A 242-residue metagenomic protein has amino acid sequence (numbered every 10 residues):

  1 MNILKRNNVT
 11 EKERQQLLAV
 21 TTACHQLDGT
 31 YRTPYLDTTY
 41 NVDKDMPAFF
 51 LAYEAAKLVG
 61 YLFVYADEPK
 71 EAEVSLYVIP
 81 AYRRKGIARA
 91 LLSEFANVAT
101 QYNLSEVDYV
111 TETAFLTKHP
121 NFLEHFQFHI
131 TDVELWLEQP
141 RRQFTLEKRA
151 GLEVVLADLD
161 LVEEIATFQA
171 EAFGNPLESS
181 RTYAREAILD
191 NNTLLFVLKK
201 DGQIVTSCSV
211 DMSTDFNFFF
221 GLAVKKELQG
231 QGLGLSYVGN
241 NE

Functional and structural regions predicted by a protein language model:
M1-Y35, E147-L177: Short amphipathic alpha-helix that is part of the acyltransferase structural core
H25, T33-F95, A99, E112 (+2 more regions): Conserved donor-binding loop and adjoining core beta-sheet/short helix segment in diverse acyl/aminoacyl transferases
P47-F49, D132-W136, T193: Short hydrophobic/aromatic beta-strand or adjacent loop that forms the aromatic wall/cage of a ligand/substrate-binding
E68, P80-A150: Acyl-donor-binding surface of acyltransferase catalytic domains
R84-R89, G230-V238: Glycine-rich acyl-CoA binding loop
F95, I165, N240-N241: Aromatic/hydrophobic pocket-lining residues that form π-stacking "cages" and hydrophobic walls in ligand
F168-S209, S213: A mid-sequence, solvent-exposed acidic-amphipathic segment
